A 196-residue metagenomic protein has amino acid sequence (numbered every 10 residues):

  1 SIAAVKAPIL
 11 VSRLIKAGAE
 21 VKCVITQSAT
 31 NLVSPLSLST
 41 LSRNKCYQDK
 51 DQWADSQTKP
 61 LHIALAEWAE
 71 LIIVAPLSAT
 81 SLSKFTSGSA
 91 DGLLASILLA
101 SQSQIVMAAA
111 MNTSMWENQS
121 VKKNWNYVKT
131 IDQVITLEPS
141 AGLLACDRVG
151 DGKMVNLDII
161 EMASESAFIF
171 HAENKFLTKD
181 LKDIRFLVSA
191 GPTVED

Functional and structural regions predicted by a protein language model:
S1-V106, N112-D196: A cross-family phosphate/adenosyl-ligand binding-site feature
